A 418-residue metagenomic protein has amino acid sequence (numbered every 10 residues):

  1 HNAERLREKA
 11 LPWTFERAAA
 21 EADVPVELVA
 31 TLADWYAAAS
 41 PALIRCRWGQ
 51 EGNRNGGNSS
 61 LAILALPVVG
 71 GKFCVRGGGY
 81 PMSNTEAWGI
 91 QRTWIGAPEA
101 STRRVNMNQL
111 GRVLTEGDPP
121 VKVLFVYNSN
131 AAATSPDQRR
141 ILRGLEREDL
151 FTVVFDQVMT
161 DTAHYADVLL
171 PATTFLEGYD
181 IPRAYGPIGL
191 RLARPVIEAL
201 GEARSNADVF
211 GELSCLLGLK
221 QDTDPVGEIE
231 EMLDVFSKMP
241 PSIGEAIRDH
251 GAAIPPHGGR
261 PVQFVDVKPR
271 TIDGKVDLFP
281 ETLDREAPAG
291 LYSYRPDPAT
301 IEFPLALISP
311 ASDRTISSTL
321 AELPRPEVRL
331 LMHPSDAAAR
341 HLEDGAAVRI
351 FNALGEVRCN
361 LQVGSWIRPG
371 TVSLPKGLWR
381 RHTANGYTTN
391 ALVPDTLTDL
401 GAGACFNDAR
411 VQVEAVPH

Functional and structural regions predicted by a protein language model:
H1-A39: Long, well-ordered, tryptophan-enriched scaffold segments
K9, A30-L43, G111-K122: Glycine-rich phosphate/diphosphate-binding loops that line cofactor/substrate pockets in enzymes
W13-E16, R45-Q50, G189-E198: Flexible glycine/proline-enriched surface loops and loop-helix/loop-strand junctions
A20-V24, R47-R54, N128-A132: Conserved short loop/turn motifs at secondary-structure junctions
A62-Y165, T174-I181, A193, H250-R340: Extended redox/cofactor-interaction regions of prokaryotic respiratory oxidoreductases
I141, R147-F151, F155-V158, P195-G218: Phosphate/diphosphate-binding loops
L176-A199, S214: Glycine/threonine-rich phosphate-binding loop and adjacent beta-strand/alpha-helix elements that clamp
A199-L200, S205-G251, S318-L331, S335-H418: Long, contiguous, secondary-structure-rich segments that constitute the structural scaffold of globular domains
